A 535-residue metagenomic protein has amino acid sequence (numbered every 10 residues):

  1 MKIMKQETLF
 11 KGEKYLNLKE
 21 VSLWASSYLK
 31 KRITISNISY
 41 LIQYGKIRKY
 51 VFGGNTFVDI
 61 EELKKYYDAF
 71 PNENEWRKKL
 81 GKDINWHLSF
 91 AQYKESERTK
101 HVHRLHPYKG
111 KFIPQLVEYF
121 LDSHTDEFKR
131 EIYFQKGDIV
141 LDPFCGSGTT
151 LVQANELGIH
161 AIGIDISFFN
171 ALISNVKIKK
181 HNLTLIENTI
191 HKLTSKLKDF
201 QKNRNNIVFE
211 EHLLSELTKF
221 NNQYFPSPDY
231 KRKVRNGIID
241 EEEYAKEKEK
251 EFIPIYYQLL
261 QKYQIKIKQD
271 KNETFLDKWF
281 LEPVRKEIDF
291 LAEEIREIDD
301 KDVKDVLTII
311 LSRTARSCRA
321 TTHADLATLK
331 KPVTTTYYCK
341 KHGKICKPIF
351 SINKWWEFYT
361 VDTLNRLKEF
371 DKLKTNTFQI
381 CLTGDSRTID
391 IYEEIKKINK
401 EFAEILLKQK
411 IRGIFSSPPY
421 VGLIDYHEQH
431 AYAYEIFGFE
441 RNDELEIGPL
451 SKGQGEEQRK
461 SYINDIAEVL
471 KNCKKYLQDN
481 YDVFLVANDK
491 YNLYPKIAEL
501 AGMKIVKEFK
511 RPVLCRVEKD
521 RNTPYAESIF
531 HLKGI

Functional and structural regions predicted by a protein language model:
K2-I35: Polyanion-binding surface elements
E13, N17-E20, I42-N72: Short helix-start
N17, N37, I253-I414, V421: SAM-dependent nucleic-acid methyltransferase catalytic core
K64-D138, K304, R313-A320: Class I S-adenosyl-L-methionine
R98, N488-I535: Class I S-adenosyl-L-methionine
I113, F120, D126-K202, T336-D390 (+5 more regions): Conserved S-adenosyl-L-methionine
L172-F280, E287, E294, F439-K452: Conserved phosphoryl-transfer catalytic core
I389-I414, P419-D479: SAM-dependent methyltransferase catalytic-core segment centered on the flexible catalytic loop and adjoining short
